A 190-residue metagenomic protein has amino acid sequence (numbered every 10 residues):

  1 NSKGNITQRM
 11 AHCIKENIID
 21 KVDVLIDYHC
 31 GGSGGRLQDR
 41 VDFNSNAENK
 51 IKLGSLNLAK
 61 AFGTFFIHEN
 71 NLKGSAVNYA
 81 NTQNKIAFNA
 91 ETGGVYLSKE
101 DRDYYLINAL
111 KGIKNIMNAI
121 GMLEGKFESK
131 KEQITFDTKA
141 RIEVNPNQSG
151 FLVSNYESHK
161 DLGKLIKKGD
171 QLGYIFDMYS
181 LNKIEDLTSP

Functional and structural regions predicted by a protein language model:
N1-P190: Structured catalytic-domain cores with a bias toward divalent-metal coordination
